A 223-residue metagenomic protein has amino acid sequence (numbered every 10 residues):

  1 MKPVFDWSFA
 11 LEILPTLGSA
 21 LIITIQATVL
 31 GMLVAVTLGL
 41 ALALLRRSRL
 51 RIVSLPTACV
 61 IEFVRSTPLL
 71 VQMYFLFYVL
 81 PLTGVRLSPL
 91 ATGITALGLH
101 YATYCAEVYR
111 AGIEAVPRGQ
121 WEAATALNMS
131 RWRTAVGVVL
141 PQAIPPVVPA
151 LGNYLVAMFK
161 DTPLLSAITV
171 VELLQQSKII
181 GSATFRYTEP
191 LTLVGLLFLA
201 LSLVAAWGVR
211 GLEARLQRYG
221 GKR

Functional and structural regions predicted by a protein language model:
M1-R223: Transmembrane alpha-helices and adjacent helix-loop boundaries
